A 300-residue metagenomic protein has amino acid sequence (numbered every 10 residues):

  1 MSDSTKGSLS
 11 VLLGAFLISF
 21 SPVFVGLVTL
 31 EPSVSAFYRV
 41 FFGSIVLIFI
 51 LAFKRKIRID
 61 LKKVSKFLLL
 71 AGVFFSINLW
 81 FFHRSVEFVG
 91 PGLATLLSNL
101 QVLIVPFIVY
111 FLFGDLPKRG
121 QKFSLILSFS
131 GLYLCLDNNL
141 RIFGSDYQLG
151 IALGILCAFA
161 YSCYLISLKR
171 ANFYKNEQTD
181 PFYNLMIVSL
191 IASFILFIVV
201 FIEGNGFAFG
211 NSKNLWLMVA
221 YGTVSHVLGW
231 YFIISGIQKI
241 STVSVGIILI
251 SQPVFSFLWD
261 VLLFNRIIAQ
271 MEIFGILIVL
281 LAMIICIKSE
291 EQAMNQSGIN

Functional and structural regions predicted by a protein language model:
M1-F37, V73, F81, F143-R170 (+2 more regions): Glycine-/small-residue-enriched transmembrane alpha-helix faces in small-molecule transporters and effluxers
M1-L12, L103-F159, I276-N300: Juxtamembrane helix-loop boundary signature in multi-pass membrane transporters
K6-S10, V34-F49, K66, S124-S130 (+2 more regions): Hydrophobic alpha-helical transmembrane segments of multi-pass integral membrane proteins, especially transporters
L13-F20, F24-L27, I50, L69-F88 (+9 more regions): Hydrophobic alpha-helical transmembrane segments of multi-pass membrane transport proteins, especially secondary
S19-F20, S44-I45, L103, F129 (+3 more regions): Small-residue-rich packing faces within the transmembrane alpha-helices of Major Facilitator Superfamily
V28, S35, S85, F111-F113 (+6 more regions): Hydrophobic/aromatic residues within transmembrane alpha-helices of multi-pass small-molecule transporters
R39-S44, L51, N214, L249-N300: C-terminal-most transmembrane helix of multi-pass membrane proteins
L51-R55, Q101-I126, V254-I273: C-terminal transmembrane-helix exit sites in multi-pass transporters
